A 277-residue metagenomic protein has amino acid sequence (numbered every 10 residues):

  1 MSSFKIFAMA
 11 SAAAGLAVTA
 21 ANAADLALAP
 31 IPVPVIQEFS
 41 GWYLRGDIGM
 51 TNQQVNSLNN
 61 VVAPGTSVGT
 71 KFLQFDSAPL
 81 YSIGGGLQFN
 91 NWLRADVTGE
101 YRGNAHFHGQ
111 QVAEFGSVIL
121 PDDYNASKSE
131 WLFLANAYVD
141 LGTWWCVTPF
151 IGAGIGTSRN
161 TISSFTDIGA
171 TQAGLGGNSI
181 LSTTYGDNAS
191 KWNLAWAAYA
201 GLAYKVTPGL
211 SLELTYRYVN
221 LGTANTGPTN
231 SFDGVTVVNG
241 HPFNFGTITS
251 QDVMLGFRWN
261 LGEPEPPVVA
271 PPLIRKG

Functional and structural regions predicted by a protein language model:
M1-N22: Gram-negative bacterial Sec-dependent N-terminal signal peptides
N22-S82, G256-N260, G277: Short glycine/proline- and aromatic-enriched beta-strand/turn motifs that initiate or cap beta-hairpins
I36-S40, Q88, T143-W145, I248: Extracellular/periplasmic catalytic domains that process cell-envelope and extracellular macromolecules
F39-D47, R102, Y185-D187, N193 (+3 more regions): K/E-rich alpha-helical interaction surfaces of small helical-bundle regulatory domains
G46-I48, I83-L87, V97-G99, A135-V139 (+4 more regions): Residues on the lipid-exposed face of transmembrane beta-strands in outer-membrane beta-barrel proteins
N52-S77, E100-L132, S158-N193, L221-D252 (+1 more regions): Extracellular/periplasm-exposed beta-strand and loop segments of Gram-negative cell-envelope proteins, dominated by
W92-A95, W145-V147, G209-L212, E263-V268: Repeated loop/turn-to-beta-strand initiation elements of outer-membrane beta-barrel proteins
T247-G277: Outer-membrane beta-barrel "beta-signal"
